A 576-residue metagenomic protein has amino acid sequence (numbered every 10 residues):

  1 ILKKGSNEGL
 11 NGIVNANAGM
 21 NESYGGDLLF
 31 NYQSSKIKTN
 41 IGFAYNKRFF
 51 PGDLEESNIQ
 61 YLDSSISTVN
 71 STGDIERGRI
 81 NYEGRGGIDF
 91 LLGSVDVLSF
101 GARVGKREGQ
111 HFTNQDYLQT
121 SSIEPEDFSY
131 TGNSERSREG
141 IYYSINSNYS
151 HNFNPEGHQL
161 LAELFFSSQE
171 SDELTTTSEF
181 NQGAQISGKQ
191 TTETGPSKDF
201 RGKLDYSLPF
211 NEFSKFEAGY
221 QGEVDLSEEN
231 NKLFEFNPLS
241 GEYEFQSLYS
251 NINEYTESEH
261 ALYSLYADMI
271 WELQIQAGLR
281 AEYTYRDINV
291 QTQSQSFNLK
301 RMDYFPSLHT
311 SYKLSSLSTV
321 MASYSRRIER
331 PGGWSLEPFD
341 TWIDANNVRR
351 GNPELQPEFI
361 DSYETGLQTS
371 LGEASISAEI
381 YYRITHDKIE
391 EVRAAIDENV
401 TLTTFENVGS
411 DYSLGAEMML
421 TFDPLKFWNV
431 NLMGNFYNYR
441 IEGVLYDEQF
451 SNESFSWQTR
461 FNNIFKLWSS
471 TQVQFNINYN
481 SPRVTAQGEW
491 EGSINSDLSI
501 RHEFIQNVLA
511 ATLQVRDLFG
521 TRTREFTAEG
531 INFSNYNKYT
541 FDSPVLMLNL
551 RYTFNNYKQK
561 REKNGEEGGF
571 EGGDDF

Functional and structural regions predicted by a protein language model:
I1, G9-N11, D53, S57 (+11 more regions): Surface-exposed extracellular loop regions of Gram-negative outer-membrane beta-barrel proteins
I1-N114, S134-Q169, D205-E217, Q221-S227 (+15 more regions): Membrane-proximal, glycine/serine-rich, low-complexity loop/turn segments characteristic of large bacterial
A18-M20, E76-G78, E135-E139, T192-K198 (+8 more regions): Replace "Gram-negative outer membrane beta-barrel proteins" with "bacterial and organellar outer membrane beta-barrel
G52-S65, H111-E126, D172-G183, E229-N237 (+10 more regions): Outer-membrane beta-barrel translocator domains and adjoining extracellular loop/strand segments of Gram-negative
T72, Q190, D199-K203, E244-N251 (+6 more regions): Outer membrane beta-barrel strand-and-loop segments of large Gram-negative receptors, especially TonB-dependent
Q110-I145, H151-A261: Replace "related TpsB outer-membrane translocases also match" with "some related outer-membrane beta-barrels such as
K189, K215-S318, L445-Y446: Signature of Gram-negative outer-membrane beta-barrel scaffolds
F436-I441, S456-F504, R516-F519, T527-A528: C-terminal beta-barrel architecture of Gram-negative outer-membrane proteins
